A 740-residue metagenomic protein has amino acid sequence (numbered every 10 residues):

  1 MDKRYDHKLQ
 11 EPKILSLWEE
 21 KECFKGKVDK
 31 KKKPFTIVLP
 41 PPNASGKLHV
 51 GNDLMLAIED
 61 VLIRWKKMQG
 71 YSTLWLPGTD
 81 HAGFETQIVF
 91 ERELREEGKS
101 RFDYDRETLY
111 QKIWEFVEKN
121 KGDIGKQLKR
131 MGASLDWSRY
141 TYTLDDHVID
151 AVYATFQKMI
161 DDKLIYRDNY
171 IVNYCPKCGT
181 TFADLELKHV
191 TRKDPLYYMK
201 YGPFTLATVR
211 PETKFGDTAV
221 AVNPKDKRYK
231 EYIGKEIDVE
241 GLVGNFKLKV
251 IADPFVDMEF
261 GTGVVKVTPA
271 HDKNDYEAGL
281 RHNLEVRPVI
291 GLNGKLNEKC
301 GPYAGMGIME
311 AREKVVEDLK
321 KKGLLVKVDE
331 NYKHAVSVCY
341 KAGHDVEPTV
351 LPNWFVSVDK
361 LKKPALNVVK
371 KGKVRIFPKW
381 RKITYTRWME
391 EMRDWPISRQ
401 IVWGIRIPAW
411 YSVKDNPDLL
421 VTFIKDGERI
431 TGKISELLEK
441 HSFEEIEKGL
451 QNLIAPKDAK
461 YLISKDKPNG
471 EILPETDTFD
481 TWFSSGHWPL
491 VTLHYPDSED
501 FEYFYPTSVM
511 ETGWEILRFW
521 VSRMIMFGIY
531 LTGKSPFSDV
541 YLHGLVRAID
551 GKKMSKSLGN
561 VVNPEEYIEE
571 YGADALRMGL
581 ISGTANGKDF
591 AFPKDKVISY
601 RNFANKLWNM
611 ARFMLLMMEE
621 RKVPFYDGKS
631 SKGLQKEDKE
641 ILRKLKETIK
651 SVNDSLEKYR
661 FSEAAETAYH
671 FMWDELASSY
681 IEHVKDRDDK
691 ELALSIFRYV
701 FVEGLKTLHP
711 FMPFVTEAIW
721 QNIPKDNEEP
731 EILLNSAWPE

Functional and structural regions predicted by a protein language model:
M1-K225, T268-R281, E285-K299, L325-A365 (+10 more regions): N-terminal, positively charged nucleic-acid-binding surface of large information/translation enzymes
W18, V148-G179, E186-K188, K200 (+4 more regions): Gly/Pro-rich turn-and-neighbor structural signature
D80, P176, A183-K188, I472 (+4 more regions): Acidic, turn-prone loop/beta-hairpin segments
G122, N602-L615, K636-T648, A665-D686: Core structural elements
V190, V267-A270, M309, E347 (+7 more regions): Conserved phosphate-binding loops in nucleotide/dinucleotide-binding enzymes
I237-L292: Extracellular/luminal Protease-associated
N245-I251, T476-Y505, D674, S678-I681: Active-site-adjacent "gating/activation" loops or surface patches in catalytic cores
V338-A342, V546-D550, M554-L634, P724-E729: Catalytic adenosine-cofactor/nucleotide-binding cores of aminoacyl-tRNA synthetases and other
